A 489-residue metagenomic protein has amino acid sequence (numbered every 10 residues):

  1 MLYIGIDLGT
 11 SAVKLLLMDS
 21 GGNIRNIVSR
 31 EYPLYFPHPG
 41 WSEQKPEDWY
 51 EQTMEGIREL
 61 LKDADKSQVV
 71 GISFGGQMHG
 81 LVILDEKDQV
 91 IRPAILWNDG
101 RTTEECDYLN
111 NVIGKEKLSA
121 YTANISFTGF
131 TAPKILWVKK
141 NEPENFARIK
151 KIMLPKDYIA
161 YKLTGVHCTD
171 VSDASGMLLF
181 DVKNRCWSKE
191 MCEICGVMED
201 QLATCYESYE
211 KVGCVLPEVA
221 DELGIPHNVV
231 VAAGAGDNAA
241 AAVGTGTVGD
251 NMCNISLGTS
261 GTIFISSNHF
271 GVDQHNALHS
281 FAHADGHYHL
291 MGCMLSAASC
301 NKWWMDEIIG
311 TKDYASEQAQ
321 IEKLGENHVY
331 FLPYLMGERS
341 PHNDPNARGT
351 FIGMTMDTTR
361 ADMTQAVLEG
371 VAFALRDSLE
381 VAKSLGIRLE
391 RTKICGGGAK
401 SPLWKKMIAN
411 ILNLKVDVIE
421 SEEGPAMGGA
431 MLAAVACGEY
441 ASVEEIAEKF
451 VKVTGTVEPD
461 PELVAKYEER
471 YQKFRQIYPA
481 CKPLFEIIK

Functional and structural regions predicted by a protein language model:
M1-R92, A120, R148, A220-D221 (+5 more regions): N-terminal glycine/serine-rich phosphate-binding loop of ATP-dependent small-molecule kinases, especially carbohydrate
I4-G5, T103, N110-I125, P133-V166 (+4 more regions): Active-site core segments that coordinate phosphate-bearing ligands/cofactors across diverse enzyme families
G22, K45, I72, D99 (+3 more regions): Residue-level signal for inorganic ion chemistry
P33-E43, K117-L118, C168-S175, M198-Q201 (+1 more regions): Gly-rich Lys/Arg/Thr-decorated short loops/hinges at beta-loop-alpha junctions or inter-strand turns that position
R58-W97, I125-T131, A160-D181, T204-E207 (+1 more regions): Short beta-strand-loop/turn "lid" adjacent to the catalytic site in phosphate-handling enzymes
Q89-V90, Y108, V112: Hydrophobic or amphipathic alpha-helical targeting/insertion segments
C195-E207: A conserved helix-loop-beta module that forms one wall/lid of the active-site cleft in ATP-utilizing catalytic domains
